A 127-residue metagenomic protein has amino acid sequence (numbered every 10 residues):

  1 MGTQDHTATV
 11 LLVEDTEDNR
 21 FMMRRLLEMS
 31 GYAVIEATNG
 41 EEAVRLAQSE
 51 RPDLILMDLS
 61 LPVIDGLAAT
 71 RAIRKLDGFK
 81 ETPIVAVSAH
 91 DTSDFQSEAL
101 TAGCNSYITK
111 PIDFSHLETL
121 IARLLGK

Functional and structural regions predicted by a protein language model:
E14: Conserved acidic carboxylate
E17-I35: Two-component/phosphorelay signaling modules centered on CheY-like receiver
E36, L61-I64, S93, T101: Residue-level signal for the "D+5" position in two-component response regulator receiver
E50-L56, L61: Active-site beta3 strand of CheY-like receiver
I112-I121: C-terminal output helix
